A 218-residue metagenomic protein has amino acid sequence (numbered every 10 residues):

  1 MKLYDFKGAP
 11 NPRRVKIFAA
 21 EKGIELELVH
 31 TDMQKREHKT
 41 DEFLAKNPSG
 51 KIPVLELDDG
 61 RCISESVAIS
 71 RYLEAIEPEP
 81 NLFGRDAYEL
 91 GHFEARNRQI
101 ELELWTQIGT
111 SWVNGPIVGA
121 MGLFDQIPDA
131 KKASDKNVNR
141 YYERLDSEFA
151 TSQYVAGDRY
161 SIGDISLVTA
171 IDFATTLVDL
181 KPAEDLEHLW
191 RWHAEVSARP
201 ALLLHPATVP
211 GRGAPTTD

Functional and structural regions predicted by a protein language model:
M1-Q126, K132: GST-like domain detector, emphasizing the conserved glutathione-binding G-site in the N-terminal thioredoxin-like
A19, A201-L202: Short beta-strand edge/turn micro-motifs at domain boundaries
E27, G157, A183, L204-H205: A local structural micro-motif
D32, I162, V209-R212: Short, solvent-exposed turn/loop segments enriched in Gly/Ser/Thr/Pro and often Arg
A45, A198, A207: Phosphate-coordinating loops and pocket residues in cytosolic domains that bind phosphorylated ligands
P53-E56, V155, L203: Short beta-strand(s) of the beta-wing in winged-helix/HTH DNA-binding folds
R96, L102-A198: GST-like fold's C-terminal all-alpha helical module
H205-D218: Terminal-tail/helix-coil boundary detector
